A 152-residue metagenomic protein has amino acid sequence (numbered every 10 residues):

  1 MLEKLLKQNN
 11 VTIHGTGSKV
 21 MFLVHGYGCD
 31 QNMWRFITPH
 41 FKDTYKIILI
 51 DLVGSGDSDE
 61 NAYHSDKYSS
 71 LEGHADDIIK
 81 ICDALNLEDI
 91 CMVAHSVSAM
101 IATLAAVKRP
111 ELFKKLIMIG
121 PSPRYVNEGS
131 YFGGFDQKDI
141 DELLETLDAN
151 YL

Functional and structural regions predicted by a protein language model:
M1-Q8: N-terminal cap/lid segment of alpha/beta-hydrolase-fold proteins
L2, I48-V93, V97: Active-site loop/oxyanion-hole signature of alpha/beta-hydrolase fold enzymes
N9-K67, I81: Conserved HGGG/HGGXW glycine-rich cap/lid loop of the alpha/beta-hydrolase fold
V20, T44-K46, E88-C91, L112-K115: Structural signature of beta-strand start/N-cap positions in the alpha/beta core of ABC transporter nucleotide-binding
C29, G54, A99, P123-R124: Active-site micro-motifs of SAM-dependent methyltransferase domains
C91, S96, M100, L104 (+1 more regions): Short catalytic micro-motifs in class I SAM-dependent methyltransferases
T103-K108, L112-A149: Flexible "cap/lid" loop of the alpha/beta hydrolase fold
